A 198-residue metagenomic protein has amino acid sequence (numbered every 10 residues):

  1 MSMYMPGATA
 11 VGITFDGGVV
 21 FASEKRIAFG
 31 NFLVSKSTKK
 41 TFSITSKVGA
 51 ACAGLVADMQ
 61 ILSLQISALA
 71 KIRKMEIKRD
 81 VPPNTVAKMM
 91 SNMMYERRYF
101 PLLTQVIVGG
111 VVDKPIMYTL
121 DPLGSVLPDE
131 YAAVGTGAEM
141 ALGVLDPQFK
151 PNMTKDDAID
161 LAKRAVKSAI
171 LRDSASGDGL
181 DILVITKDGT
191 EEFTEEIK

Functional and structural regions predicted by a protein language model:
M1-K198: Long, low-complexity N-terminal extensions
